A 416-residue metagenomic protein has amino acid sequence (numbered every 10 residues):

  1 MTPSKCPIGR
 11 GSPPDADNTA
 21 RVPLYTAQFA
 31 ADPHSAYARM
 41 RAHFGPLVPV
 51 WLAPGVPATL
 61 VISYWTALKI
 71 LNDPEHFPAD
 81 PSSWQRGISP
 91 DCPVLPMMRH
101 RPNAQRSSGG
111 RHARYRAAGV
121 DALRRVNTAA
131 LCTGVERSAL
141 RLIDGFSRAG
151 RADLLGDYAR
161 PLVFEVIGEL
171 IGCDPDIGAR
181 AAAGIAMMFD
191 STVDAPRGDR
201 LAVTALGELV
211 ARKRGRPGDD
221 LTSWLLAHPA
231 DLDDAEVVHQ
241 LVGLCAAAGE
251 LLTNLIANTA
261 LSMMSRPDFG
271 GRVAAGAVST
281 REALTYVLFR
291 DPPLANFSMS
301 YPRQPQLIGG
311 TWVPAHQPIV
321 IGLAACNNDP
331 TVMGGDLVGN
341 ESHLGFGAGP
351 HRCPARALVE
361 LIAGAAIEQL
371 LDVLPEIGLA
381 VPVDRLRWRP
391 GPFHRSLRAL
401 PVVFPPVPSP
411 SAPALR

Functional and structural regions predicted by a protein language model:
M1-F29, D384-R416: Actinobacteria-biased recognition of intrinsically disordered, low-complexity terminal regions
T2-L155, F164-A179, A186-M188: Active-site substrate-recognition loop segments, prototypically the cytochrome P450 B′-helix/B-C loop
S35, G334-L400, P408-R416: Cytochrome P450 heme-thiolate "Cys pocket" and heme-binding signature region
I171, R180-A235: Cytochrome P450 catalytic core segment centered on helix I
V238-G243, G249-A274, P354-L374: Cytochrome P450 catalytic-core helices
P267, N327-D336: Cytochrome P450 core scaffold surrounding the K-helix E-X-X-R motif and the conserved "meander" helix-loop region
A275-T311: Conserved cytochrome P450 K-helix E-x-x-R motif and the immediately C-terminal K′/meander segment
N296, G309-G310, A315-T331: A translation/RNA-centric and nucleic-acid-associated enzymatic feature enriched in Class II aminoacyl-tRNA synthetases
